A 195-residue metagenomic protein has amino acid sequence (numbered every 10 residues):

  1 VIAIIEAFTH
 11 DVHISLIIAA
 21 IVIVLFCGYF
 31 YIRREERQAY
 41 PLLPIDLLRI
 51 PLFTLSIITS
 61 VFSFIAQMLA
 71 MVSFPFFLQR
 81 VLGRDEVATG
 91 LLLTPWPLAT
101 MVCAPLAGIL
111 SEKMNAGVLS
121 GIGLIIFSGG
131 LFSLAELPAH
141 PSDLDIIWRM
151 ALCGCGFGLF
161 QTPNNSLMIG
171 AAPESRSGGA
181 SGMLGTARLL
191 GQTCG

Functional and structural regions predicted by a protein language model:
V1-I17, I32-R33: Phenylalanine-glycine-rich, low-complexity intrinsically disordered regions, typified by the FG/GLFG repeat domains
A3-I4, E35, L48, L119: A generic structural signal for nonpolar/aromatic side chains embedded in well-ordered alpha-helices
I4, V24-A39: Structural signal for alpha-helical transmembrane segments and their membrane-water exit/capping regions in multi-pass
F8-T9, C27, F53, L119: Generic structural signal for secondary-structure transition and capping sites
S15-L16, A20, Y40-G195: 12-transmembrane solute porter fold
